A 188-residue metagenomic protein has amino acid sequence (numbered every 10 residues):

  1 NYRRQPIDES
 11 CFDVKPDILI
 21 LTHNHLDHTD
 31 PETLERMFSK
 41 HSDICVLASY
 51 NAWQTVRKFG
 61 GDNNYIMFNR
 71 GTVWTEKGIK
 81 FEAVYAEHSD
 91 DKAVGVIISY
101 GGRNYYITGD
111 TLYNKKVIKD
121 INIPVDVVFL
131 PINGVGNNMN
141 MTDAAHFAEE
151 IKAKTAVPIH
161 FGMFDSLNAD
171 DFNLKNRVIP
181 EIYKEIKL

Functional and structural regions predicted by a protein language model:
N1-I20, E32-R36, T111-I123: Pre-active-site segment of Zn-dependent metallo-hydrolases
P16-D27, A156: Metallo-beta-lactamase
D17-I18, I79, R103-Y105, V127 (+1 more regions): Structural motif
H25-T29, W53-T55, T72-T75, S89-D91 (+3 more regions): Active-site environment of divalent metal-dependent phosphoester hydrolases
D43-N51, T155-H160: Short internal beta-strands
A48-R103, R177-L188: Metallo-beta-lactamase
G60-E76, K119, D143-L188: Binuclear metal-ion centers of metallo-dependent hydrolases, dominated by the metallo-beta-lactamase
E87-E150, S166: Active-site-proximal loop/helix segments of hydrolase catalytic cores
